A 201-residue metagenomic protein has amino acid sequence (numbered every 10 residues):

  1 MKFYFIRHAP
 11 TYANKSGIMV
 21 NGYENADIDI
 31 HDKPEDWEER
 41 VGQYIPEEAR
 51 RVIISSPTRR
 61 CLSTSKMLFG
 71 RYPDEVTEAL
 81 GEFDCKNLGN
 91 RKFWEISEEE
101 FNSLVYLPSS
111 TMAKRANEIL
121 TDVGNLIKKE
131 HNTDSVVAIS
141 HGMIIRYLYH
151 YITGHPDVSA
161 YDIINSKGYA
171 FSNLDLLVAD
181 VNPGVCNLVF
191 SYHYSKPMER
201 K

Functional and structural regions predicted by a protein language model:
M1-K2, Y44, E75, E82-W94 (+2 more regions): Acidic, low-complexity terminal tails and accessory targeting/binding regions of phosphate-metabolizing enzymes
K2-E75: Active-site-proximal alpha-helix that buttresses catalytic centers in soluble enzyme cores
K2-I6, I54, H131-I144: Beta-strand elements within well-structured catalytic alpha/beta cores of enzymes that handle phosphate/sulfate esters
A9-Y12, T58-C61, G81-E82, G142-I145 (+2 more regions): Short, solvent-exposed loop/turn segments at secondary-structure junctions
Y23-K33, V105, Y161-A170: A short acidic, glycine-rich active-site loop that binds or catalyzes chemistry on phosphate/adenosine moieties
E24-D29, L68-D122: Phosphate-handling substructures
E39-Q43, N117-K128: Generic structural signal for well-ordered alpha-helical scaffold segments
M67, Y147-Y151: Active-site signature of alpha/beta-hydrolase-fold catalytic machinery across serine- and Asp/Cys-nucleophile hydrolases
